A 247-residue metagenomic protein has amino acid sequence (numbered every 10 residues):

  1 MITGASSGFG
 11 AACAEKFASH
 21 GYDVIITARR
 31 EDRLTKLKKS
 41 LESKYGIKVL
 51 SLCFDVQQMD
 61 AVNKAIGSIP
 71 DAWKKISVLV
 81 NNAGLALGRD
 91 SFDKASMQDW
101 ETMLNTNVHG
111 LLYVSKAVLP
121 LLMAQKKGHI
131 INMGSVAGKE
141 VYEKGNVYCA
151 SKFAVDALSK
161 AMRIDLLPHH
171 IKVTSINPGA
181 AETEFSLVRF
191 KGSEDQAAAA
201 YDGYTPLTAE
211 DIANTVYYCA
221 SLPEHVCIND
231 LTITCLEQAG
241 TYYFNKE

Functional and structural regions predicted by a protein language model:
S6-S7: Conserved glycine-rich cofactor-binding loop
Y22-K36: Conserved glycine-rich Rossmann-like NAD(P)H-binding loop of the short-chain dehydrogenase/reductase
E31-D32, C53-A65, M97: The beta1-alpha1 cofactor-binding region of Rossmann-like NAD(H)/NADP(H)-dependent oxidoreductases
D90-F92, S96-E101: Substrate-binding pocket helix/loop in short-chain dehydrogenase/reductase
S115, S151: Active-site helix of classical SDR
S135: Residue(s) in the substrate-gating loop at a strand-loop-helix junction that position the organic substrate next
S175-I176, T183, D195-T241: C-terminal helical subdomain
